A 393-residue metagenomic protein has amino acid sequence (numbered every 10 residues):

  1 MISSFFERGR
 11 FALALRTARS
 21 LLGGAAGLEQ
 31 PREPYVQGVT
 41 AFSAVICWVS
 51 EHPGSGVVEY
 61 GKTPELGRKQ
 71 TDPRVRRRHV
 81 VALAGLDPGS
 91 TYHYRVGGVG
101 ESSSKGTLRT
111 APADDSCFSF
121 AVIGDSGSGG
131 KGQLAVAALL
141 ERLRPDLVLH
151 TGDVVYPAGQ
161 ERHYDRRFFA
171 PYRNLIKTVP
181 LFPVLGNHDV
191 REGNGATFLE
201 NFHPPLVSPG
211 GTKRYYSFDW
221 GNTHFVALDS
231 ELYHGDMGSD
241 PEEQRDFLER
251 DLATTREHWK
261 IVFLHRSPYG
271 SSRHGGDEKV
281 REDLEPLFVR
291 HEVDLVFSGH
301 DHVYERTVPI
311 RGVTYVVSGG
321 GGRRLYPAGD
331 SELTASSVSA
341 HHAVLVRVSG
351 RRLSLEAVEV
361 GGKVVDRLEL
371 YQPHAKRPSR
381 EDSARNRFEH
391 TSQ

Functional and structural regions predicted by a protein language model:
M1-V122, S126-G127, L134, A138-L143 (+3 more regions): Acidic, histidine-bearing metal-coordination/catalytic regions of metal-dependent phosphoesterases
Y35, Q70, R77, T91-P112 (+4 more regions): Extended active-site neighborhood of metal-dependent phosphoesterases/phosphodiesterases
S55-V57, L66-G67, G129-G132, R191 (+3 more regions): Short, solvent-exposed loop/turn elements at domain surfaces
D125, G152-D153, G186-N187, L228 (+2 more regions): Active-site glycine-centered loops adjacent to acidic/histidine catalytic or metal-binding residues that shape
S128, Y156, D189, P268 (+1 more regions): Short active-site segment of divalent metal-dependent hydrolases/proteases that encodes the spacing between
P145-V148, V293: Proline-aspartate-enriched helix->loop->beta-strand connector
T255-S271: Short acidic, glycine-rich surface-loop motifs adjacent to enzyme active sites
